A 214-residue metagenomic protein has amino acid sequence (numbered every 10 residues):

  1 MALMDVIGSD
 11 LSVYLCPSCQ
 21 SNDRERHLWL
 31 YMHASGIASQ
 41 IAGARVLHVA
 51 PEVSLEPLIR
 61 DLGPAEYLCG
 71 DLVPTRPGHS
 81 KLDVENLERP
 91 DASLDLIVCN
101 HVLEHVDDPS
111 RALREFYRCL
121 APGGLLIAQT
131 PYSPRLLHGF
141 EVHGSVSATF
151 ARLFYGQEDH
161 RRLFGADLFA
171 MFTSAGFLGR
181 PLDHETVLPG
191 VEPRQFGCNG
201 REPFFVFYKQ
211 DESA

Functional and structural regions predicted by a protein language model:
M1-A92, D183, V187-A214: Conserved N-terminal segment of class I S-adenosyl-L-methionine
M4, N100, G156-Q157: Conserved short-loop catalytic and cofactor-binding motifs
A44, L96, L125: Hydrophobic "anchor" residues on beta-strands that sit immediately upstream of conserved functional sites
V49, I97-V98: Hydrophobic beta-strand segment of the Class I
D91-D95, P122: Active-site acidic short loop of glycosyltransferases
V98-N100, R111: PRPP/pyrophosphate-binding module of the type I phosphoribosyltransferase fold
H101-H105: Short catalytic micro-motifs in class I SAM-dependent methyltransferases
D107-A121, L125-S213: S-adenosyl-L-methionine-dependent methyltransferase catalytic module, highlighting the catalytic core
